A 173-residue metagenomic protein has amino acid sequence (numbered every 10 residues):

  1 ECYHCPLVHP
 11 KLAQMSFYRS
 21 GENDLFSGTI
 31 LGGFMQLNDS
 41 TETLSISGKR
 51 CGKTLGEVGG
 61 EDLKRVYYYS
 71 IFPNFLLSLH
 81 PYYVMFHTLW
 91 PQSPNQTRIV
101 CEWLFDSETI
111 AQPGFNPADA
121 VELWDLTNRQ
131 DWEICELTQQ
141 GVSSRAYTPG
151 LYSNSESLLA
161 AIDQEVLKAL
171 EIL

Functional and structural regions predicted by a protein language model:
E1-L173: C-terminal catalytic domain of Rieske-type non-heme iron oxygenases
